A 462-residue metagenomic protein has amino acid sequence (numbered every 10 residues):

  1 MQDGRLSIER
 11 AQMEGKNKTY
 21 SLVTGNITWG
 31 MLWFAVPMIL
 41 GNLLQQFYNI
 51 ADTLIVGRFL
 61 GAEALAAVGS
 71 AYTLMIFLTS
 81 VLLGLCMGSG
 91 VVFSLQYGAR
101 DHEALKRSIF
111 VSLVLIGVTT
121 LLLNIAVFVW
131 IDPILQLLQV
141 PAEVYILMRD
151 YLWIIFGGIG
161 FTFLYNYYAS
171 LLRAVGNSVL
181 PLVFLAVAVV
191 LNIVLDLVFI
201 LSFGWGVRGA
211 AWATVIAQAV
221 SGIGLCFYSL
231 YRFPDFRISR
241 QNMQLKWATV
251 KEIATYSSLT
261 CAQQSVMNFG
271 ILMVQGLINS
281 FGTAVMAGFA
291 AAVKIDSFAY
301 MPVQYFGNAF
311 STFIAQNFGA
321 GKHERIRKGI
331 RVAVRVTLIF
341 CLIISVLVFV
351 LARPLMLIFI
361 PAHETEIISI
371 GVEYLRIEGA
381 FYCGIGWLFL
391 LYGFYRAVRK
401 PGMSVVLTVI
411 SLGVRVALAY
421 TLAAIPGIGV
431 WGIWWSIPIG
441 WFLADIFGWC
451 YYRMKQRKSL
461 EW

Functional and structural regions predicted by a protein language model:
Q2-A35, F93-G158, S202-S258, I314-F381 (+1 more regions): Short alpha-helical transmembrane segments in multi-pass integral membrane proteins
L22-L60, T73-G88, V92, G117-N124 (+4 more regions): N-terminal transmembrane alpha-helices
L32-D52, I154, Y165, A188 (+5 more regions): Transmembrane helical elements of multi-pass membrane transporters/channels
F47-A66, L135-A142, V198-W205, S265-K294 (+5 more regions): Helix-terminus/linker motif at the lipid-water interface of multi-pass membrane proteins
A62-T73, L152, A211, T283-F298 (+2 more regions): Small-residue hotspots at the loop-to-helix junctions and early N-terminal turns of transmembrane alpha-helices
L65-I125, T162-P181, G288-A352, I385-R399 (+1 more regions): Small-residue-rich hydrophobic transmembrane alpha-helices
F77-S80, N192-D196, G222-C226, F298-M301 (+3 more regions): Hydrophobic transmembrane alpha-helices of multi-pass small-molecule transporters
C86, I154-R173, P181-V189, A210-L225 (+4 more regions): Short runs within selected transmembrane alpha-helices of multi-pass transporters and secretion channels
